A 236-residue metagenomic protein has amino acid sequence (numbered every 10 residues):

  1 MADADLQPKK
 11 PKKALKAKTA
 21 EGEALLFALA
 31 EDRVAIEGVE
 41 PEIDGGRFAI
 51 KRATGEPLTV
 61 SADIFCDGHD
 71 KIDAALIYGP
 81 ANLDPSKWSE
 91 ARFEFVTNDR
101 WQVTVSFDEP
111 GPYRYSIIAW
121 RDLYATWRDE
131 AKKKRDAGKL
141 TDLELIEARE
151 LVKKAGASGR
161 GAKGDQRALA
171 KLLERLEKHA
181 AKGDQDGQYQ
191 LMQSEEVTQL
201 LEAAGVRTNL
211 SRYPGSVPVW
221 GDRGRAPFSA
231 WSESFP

Functional and structural regions predicted by a protein language model:
A2-A35, P41, A53-N82, K87-P236: N-terminal structural segment of carbohydrate-active enzymes
R47-A53: Short, solvent-exposed beta-strand/turn "edge" segments of beta-rich domains on protein surfaces
